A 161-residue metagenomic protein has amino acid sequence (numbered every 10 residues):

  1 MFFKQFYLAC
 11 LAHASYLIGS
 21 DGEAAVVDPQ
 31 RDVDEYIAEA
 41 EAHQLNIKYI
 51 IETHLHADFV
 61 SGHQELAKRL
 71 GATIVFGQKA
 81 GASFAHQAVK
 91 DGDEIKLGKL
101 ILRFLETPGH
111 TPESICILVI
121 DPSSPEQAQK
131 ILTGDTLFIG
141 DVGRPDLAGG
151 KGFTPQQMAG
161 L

Functional and structural regions predicted by a protein language model:
M1-N46, I117-G134, I139-G140, R144: Conserved beta-strand hairpin/beta-sheet module of binuclear metal-dependent hydrolase folds, prominently
F6-Y7, F84, L105-G109: Short Gly/Pro-enriched turn/cap motifs at secondary-structure boundaries
I18, D28, H54, L66 (+4 more regions): Divalent metal-coordination and catalytic microenvironments
V26-V27, K48-H56, V75-K79, T107-G109 (+1 more regions): Active-site neighborhood of phospho(di)ester-bond hydrolases with catalytic His/Asp-centered motifs
V33-D34, L55-V60, G81-F84, P112-E113 (+2 more regions): Active-site environment of divalent metal-dependent phosphoester hydrolases
V33-V75: Active-site metal-binding motif and surrounding structural segment of the metallo-beta-lactamase
K68, A72-I74, K79-A82, Q87-R103 (+1 more regions): Hydrophobic, small-residue-rich alpha-helical packing segments that form membrane-like cores
G140-L161: Cap/insert and terminal regions of metallo-dependent hydrolase folds
